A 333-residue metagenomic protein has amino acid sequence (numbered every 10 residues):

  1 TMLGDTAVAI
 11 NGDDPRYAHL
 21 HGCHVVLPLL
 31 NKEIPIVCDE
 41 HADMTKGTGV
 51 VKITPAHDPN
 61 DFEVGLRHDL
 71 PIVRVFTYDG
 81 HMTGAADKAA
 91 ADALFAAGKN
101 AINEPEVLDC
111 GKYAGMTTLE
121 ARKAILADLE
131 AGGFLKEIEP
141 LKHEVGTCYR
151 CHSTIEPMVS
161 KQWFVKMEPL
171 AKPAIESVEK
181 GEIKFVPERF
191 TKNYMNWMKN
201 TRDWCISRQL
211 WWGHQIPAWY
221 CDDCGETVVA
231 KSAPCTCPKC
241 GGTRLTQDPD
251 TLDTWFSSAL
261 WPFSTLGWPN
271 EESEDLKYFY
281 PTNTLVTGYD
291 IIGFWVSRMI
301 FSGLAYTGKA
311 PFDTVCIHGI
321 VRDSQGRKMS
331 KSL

Functional and structural regions predicted by a protein language model:
T1, C38-D43, A89-A91, K161-F164 (+3 more regions): A short, sequence-level motif marking secondary-structure junctions
T1-A85, A89, P173-S207, K239-G241 (+1 more regions): NTP-handling and nucleic-acid-processing catalytic cores
T1-T6, T54-A91, R122, L129-S177 (+7 more regions): N-terminal, positively charged nucleic-acid-binding surface of large information/translation enzymes
Y17, I53-H57, C110-A121, W163-K166 (+3 more regions): Catalytic cores of large soluble enzymes that bind and process phosphate-bearing ligands
H19-G22, N31, A89-R122: A glycine-biased structural micro-motif
L20, T48, H143, S160-Q162 (+2 more regions): Active-site lining segments that contact anionic ligands and/or coordinate catalytic metals
C23-P28, G146-R150, W219: Short acidic-hydrophobic surface loop/beta-edge motif
V51-I53, H57, V73-R74, G80 (+4 more regions): Conserved active-site neighborhood of enzyme catalytic/cofactor-binding cores
